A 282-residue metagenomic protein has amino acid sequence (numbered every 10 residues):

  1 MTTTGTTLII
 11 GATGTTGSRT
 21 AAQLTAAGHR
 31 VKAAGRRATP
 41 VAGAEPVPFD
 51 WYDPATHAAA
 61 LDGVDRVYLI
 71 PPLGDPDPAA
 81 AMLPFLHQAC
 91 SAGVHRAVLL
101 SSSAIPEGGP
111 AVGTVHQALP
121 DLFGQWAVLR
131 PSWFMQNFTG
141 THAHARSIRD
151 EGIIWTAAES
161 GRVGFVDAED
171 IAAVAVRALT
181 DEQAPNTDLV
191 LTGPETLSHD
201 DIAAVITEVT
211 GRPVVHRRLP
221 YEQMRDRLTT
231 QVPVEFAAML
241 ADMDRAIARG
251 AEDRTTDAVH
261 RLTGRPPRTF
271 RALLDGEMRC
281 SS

Functional and structural regions predicted by a protein language model:
T2-A33, A42, Y52-P54, D62-V64 (+8 more regions): Oxidoreductase cofactor-interface core, primarily capturing Rossmann-like NAD(P)-dependent enzymes
R37-T39: Helix N-cap at the beta1-alpha1 junction of Rossmann-like dinucleotide-binding domains, i.e., the first residues
V47-D50: Cofactor-binding loops of NAD(P)H-dependent oxidoreductases, dominated by short-chain dehydrogenase/reductases
Y221-S282: A hydrophobic C-terminal alpha-helical subdomain
